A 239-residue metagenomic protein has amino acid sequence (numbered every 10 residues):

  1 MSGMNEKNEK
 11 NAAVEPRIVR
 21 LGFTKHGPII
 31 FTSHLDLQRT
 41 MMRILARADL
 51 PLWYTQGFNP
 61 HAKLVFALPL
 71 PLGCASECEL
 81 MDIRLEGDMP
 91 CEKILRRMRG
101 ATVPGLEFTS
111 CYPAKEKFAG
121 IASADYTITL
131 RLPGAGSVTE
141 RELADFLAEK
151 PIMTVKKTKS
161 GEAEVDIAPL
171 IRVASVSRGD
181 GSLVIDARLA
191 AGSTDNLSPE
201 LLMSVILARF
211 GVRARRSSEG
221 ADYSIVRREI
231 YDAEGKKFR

Functional and structural regions predicted by a protein language model:
G3-K7, V14-K63: N-terminal, positively charged regions that mediate nucleic acid binding
A13, E149-R239: Core RNA-modification/binding signature centered on pseudouridine synthases
P28, W53-L85: Short, charge-patterned binding micro-sites
S76-T127: Ordered, amphipathic secondary-structure segments that act as subunit-interaction surfaces in large macromolecular
E86-C91, P133-G136, G192: Helix N-cap motif at beta-to-alpha junctions
C91-T102, V138-E149, L202-M203: Short amphipathic alpha-helices in soluble, non-transmembrane regions that often serve as interface/regulatory elements
F118-G134, I171-V173, Y231-R239: Short, low-order "capping/linker" segments at domain edges
T129-A163: A contiguous pocket-lining binding segment that forms or flanks enzyme active sites
